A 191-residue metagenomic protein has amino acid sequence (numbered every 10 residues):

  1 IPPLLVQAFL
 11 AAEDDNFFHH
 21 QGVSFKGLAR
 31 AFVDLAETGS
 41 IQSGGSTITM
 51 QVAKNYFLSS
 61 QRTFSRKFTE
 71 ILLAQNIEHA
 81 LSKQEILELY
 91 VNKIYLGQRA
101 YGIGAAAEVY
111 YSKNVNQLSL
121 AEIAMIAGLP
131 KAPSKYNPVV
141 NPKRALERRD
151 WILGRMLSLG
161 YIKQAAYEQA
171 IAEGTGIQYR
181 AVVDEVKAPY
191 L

Functional and structural regions predicted by a protein language model:
I1-I48, G104-A106, Y111: Flexible, acidic/glycine-enriched loop-and-adjacent beta/alpha segments that face the extracytoplasmic/periplasmic side
S40-L191: Non-catalytic, structured segments within soluble enzyme domains
